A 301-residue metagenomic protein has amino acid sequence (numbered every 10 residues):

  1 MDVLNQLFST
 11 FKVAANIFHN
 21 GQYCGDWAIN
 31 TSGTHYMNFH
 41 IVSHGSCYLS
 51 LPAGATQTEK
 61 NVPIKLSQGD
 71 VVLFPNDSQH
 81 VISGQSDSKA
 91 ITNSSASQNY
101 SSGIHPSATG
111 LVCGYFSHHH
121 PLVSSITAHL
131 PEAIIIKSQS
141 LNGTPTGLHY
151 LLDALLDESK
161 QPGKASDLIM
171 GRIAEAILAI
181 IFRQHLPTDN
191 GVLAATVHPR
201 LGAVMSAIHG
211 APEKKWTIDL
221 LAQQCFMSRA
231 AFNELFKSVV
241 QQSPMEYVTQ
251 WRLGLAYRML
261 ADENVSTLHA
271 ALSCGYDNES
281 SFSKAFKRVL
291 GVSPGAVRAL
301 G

Functional and structural regions predicted by a protein language model:
M1-L73, D77-S102, S281: Generic protein-terminus/edge-of-domain signal
V3-T10, P75, Q79-L155: A hydrophobic/aromatic-rich effector-binding and dimerization subdomain of bacterial HTH-type transcriptional regulators
V13-N16, C47, V71, K160 (+3 more regions): Generic structural signal for secondary-structure transition and capping sites
N38, A165-I169, A203, S243 (+1 more regions): Amphipathic alpha-helical recognition patches that constitute DNA-binding helices
S50, I82-S83, S125-I126, Y247 (+1 more regions): Residues that scaffold the ATP/ADP-binding catalytic core of kinase and kinase-like folds
V112-L122, T127-H209, A231: An amphipathic alpha-helical interaction segment
E175-A176, I180-H185, S206-G254, M259-A261 (+2 more regions): Basic/polar phosphate-binding segments, predominantly the helix-turn-helix DNA-binding elements of transcriptional
